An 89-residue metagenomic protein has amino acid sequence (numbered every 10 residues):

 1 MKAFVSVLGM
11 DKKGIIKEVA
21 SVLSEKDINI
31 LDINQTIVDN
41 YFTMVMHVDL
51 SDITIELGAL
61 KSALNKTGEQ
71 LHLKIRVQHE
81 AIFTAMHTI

Functional and structural regions predicted by a protein language model:
M1-I89: A conserved regulatory-domain signal marking ACT and ACT-like small-molecule sensing domains and adjacent regulatory
